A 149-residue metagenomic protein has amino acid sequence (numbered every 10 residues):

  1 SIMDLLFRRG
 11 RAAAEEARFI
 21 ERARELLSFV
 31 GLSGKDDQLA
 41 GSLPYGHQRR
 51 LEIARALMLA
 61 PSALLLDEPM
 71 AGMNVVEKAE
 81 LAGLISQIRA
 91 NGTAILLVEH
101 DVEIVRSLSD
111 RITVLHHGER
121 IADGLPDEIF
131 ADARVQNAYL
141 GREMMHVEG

Functional and structural regions predicted by a protein language model:
S1-G149: Glycine-rich phosphate-binding loops of nucleotide-dependent enzymes
